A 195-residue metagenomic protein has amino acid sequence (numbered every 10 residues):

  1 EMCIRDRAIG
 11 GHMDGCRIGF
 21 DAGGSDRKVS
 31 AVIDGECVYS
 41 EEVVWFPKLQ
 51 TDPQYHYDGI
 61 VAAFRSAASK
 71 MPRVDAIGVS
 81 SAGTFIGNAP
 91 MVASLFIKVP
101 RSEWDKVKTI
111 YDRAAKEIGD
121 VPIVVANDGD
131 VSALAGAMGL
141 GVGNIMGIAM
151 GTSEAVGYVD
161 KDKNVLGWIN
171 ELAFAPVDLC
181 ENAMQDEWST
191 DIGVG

Functional and structural regions predicted by a protein language model:
M2-I4: Short, small-residue-biased leader/transition segments that mark boundaries at the very start of proteins
R7-V38, I145-D162: Gly/Thr-rich phosphate-binding beta-strand-loop-beta motif of the actin/hexokinase/Hsp70
G11-D14, S69-R73, M138-G141: Flexible, charged surface loops at secondary-structure boundaries
C16-G19, Y57-V74: Short amphipathic alpha-helices and their capping/turn segments at secondary-structure boundaries
F20-A31, C37-D52, F64-S66, I77: Conserved binding-pocket/active-site segment within a compact domain
E42-V61, A76-M146, I169-Q185: Glycine-rich phosphate-binding loop and adjoining helix at the ATP-binding site of ATP-dependent phosphoryl-transfer
G193-G195: Active-site rim beta-loop-alpha module in soluble metabolic enzymes
